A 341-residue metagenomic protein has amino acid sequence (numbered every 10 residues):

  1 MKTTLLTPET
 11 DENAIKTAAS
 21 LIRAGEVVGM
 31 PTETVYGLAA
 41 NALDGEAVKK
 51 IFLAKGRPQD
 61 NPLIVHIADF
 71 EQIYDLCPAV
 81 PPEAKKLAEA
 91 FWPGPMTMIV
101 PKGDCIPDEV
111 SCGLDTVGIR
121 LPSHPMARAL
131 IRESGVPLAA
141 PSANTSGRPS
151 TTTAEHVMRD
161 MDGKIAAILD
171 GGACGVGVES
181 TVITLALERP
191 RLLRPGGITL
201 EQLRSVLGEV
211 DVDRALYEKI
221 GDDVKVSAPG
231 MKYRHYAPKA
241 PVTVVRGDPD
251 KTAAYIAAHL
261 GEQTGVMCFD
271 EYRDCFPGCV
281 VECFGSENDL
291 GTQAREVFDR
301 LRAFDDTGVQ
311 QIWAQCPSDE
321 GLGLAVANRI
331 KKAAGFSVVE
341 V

Functional and structural regions predicted by a protein language model:
M1-V341: Active-site-adjacent structural elements in enzyme catalytic cores
